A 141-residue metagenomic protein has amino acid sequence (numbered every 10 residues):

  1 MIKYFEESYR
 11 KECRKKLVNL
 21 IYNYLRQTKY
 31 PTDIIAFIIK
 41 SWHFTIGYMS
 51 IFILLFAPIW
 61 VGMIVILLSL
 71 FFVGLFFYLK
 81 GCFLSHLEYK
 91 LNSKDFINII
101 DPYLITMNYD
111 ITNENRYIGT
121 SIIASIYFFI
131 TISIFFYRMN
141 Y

Functional and structural regions predicted by a protein language model:
M1-I46: Cytosolic-side membrane-entry/anchor segment at the start of a transmembrane helix
Q27-I34, F56-I59, I111: Juxtamembrane loop-transmembrane helix junctions in multi-pass integral membrane proteins, especially the extracellular
T28, Y109, N115-I123: Family-specific functional microsites
I34-F44, M63-I66, L70-V73, I118-S121: Alpha-helical transmembrane segments of integral membrane proteins
K40-F52, G119-I130: Core segments of transmembrane alpha-helices that mediate helix-helix packing or line hydrophobic substrate/ligand
A57-Y89: Hydrophobic alpha-helical membrane-embedded segments
D95-N115: Short membrane-interface loop/juxtamembrane segments of multi-pass integral membrane proteins
I132-Y141: Juxtamembrane boundary at the C-terminal end of a transmembrane helix
